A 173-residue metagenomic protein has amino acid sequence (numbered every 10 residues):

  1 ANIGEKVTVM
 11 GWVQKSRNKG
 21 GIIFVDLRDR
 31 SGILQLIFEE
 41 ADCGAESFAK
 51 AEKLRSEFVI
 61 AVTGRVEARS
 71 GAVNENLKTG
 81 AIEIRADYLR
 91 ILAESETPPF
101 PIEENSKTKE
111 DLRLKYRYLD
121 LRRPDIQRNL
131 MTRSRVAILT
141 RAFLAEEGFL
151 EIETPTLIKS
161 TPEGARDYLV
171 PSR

Functional and structural regions predicted by a protein language model:
A1-R173: Class II aminoacyl-tRNA synthetase catalytic cores and aaRS-like
